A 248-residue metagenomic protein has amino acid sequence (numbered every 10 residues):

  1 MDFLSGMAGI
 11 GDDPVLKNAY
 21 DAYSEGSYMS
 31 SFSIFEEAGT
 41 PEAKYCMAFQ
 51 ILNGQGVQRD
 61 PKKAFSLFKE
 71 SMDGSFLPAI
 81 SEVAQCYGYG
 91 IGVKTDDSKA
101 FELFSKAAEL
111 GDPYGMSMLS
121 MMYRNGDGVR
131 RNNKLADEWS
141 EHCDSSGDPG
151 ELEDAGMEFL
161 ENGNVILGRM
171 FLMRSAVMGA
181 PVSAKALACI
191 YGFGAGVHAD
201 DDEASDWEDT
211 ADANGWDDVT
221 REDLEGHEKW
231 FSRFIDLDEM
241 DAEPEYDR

Functional and structural regions predicted by a protein language model:
M1-S27: N-terminal leader/linker segments that initiate helical-solenoid repeat arrays
F3-M7, S205, T210-R248: Terminal, low-structured helical/coil segments at or just beyond the last alpha-helical repeat
I10-G11, Y23, S27, G39-K44 (+11 more regions): Short helix-capping/linker turns of helical repeat alpha-solenoids
A22, K44-N53, I80-Y89, M118-N125 (+3 more regions): Hydrophobic face of amphipathic alpha-helices that form TPR/SEL1-like repeat modules and related alpha-solenoid
E25-S30, Q58-L67, K94-L103, R130-S140 (+2 more regions): Structural signature of tandem alpha-helical TPR/SEL1-like repeats, specifically the intra-repeat loop/turn
F35-A38, E70-S71, K106-A107, H142-C143 (+3 more regions): Canonical positions in the second alpha-helix
G56, G92, G128, G196-A199 (+1 more regions): Alpha-helical linker/edge segments of TPR/alpha-solenoid repeat scaffolds and analogous pre-/post-domain helices
